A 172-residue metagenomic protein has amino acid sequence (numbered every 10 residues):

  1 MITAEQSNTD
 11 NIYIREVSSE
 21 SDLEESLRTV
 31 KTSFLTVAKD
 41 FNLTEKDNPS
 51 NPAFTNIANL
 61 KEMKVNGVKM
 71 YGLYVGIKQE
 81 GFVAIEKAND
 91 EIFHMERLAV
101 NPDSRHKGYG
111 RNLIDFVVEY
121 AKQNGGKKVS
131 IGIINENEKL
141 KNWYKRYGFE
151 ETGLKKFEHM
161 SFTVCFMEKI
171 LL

Functional and structural regions predicted by a protein language model:
M1-E24: Conserved N-terminal entry element of GNAT/NAT acetyltransferase domains
I2-N8, T163-L172: Terminal substrate-recognition subdomain of acyl/acetyltransferases
V17-E96, N101-P102, I114-F116, Y120 (+2 more regions): Acetyl-CoA-dependent GNAT
K78, N101-D115, N124, N135-N142 (+1 more regions): Conserved glycine-rich acetyl-CoA-binding loop
D90-I92, K128, V164: A generic structural signal for beta-strand entry/edge sites
A121-G132: Conserved GNAT acetyl-CoA-binding A-motif
S130-I134, K145-F166: Conserved catalytic-core motifs of GNAT/GCN5-like acyltransferases
